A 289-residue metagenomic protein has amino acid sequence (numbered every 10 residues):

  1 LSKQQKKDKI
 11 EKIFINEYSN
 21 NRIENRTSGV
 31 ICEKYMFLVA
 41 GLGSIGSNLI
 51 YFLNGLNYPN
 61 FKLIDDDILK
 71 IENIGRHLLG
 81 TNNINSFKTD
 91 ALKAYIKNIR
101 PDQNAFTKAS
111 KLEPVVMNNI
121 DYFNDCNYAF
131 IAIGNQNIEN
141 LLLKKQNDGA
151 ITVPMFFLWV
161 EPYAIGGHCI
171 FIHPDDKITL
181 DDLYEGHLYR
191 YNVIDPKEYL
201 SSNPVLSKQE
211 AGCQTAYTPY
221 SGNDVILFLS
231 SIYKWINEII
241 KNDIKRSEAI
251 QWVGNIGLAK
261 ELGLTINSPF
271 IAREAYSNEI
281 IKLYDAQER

Functional and structural regions predicted by a protein language model:
L1-K3, N124-Y128, A132-R289: Glycine-rich phosphate/adenylate-binding loop
L1-Y35: Glycine/serine-rich phosphate-binding loop and adjoining beta1-alpha1 elements at the start of nucleotide-handling
T27-I68: Glycine-rich adenosine-cofactor-binding loop
C32-M36, G43, I71-L79, Q214-Y220: Glycine- and acidic
G41, D65, A109-K111, A132-G134 (+1 more regions): Active-site proximal loops enriched in glycine and acidic residues that flank catalytic Cys/His/Asp and coordinate
G46-S47, V116-M117, I138-N140: Short, well-ordered alpha-helical microsegments
D66-D102: Glycine-rich phosphate-binding loop and adjoining beta1-alpha1-beta2 segment of Rossmann-like nucleotide-binding folds
K93-N127, G134-N135: A structured beta-alpha segment of the ubiquitous adenosine-cofactor-binding alpha/beta core
